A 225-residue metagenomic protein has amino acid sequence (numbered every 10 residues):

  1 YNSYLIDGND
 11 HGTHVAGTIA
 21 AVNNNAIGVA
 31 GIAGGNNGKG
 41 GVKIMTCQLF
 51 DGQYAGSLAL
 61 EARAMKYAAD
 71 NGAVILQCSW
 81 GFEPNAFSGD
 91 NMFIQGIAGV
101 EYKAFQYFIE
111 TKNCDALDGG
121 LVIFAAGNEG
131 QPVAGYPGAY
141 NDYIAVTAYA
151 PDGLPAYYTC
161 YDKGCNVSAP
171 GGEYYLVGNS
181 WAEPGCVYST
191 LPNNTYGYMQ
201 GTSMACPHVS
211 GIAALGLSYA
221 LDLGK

Functional and structural regions predicted by a protein language model:
Y1-G28, N36, G40-V42, C47-L58 (+3 more regions): Active-site-proximal loop motif in hydrolases
V15, M65, A73-L191: Catalytic-core segments of hydrolase enzymes
A16-A20, M45-F50, K66, V74 (+3 more regions): Hydrolase catalytic cores
N23, A33-N36, K112, G216 (+1 more regions): Active-site catalytic pocket residues across diverse enzymes, especially alpha/beta-hydrolases
I27-I32, A116-G119, G224-K225: Surface-exposed patches in mature extracellular/periplasmic domains of secreted proteins
Y54-A73: Catalytic-core regions of hydrolytic enzymes
E61, E101, V209: Aromatic/hydrophobic pocket-lining residues that form the small-molecule binding cavity in soluble enzyme cores
